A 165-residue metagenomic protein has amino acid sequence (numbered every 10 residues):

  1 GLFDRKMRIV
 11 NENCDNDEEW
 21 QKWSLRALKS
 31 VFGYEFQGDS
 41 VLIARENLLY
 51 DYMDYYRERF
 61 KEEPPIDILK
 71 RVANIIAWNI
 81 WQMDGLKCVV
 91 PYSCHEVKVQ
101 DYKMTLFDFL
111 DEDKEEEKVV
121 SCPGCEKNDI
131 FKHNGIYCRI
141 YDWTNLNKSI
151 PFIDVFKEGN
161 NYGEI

Functional and structural regions predicted by a protein language model:
G1-C88: Conserved S-adenosyl-L-methionine
C14, C88, C94, C122-C125 (+1 more regions): Generic recognition of cysteine residues
N16, P64-P65, K98, T105 (+2 more regions): Serine/threonine-rich low-complexity intrinsically disordered regions
E19-K22, E35, D101, D108 (+1 more regions): Residues in intrinsically disordered, low-complexity segments of regulatory proteins
M53-R57, D101-F107: Short, surface-exposed linear patches
C88, Y92-T105: Short, surface-exposed amphipathic charged segments that create phosphate/polyanion-binding patches used for binding
T105-I165: Long, low-complexity, polar/charged, intrinsically disordered or flexibly structured peripheral segments
